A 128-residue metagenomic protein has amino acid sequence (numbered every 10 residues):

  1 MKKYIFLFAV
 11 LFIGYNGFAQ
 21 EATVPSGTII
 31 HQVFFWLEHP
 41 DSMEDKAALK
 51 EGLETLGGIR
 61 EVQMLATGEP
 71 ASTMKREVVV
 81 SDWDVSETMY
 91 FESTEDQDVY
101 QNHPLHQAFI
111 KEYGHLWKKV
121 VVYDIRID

Functional and structural regions predicted by a protein language model:
M1-K2, Y15, K118: Generic cytosolic/nucleocytoplasmic N-terminal low-complexity/intrinsically disordered segments
M1-Y4, Q20: Positively charged n-region of N-terminal signal peptides that target proteins for export
Y4-I13: Sec-dependent N-terminal signal peptides
I5, Q63-A66, V121: Residues embedded in well-ordered beta-strands within globular domains across many folds
L11, T67, V122-D124: A general secondary-structure boundary signal
L11-F12, L53, E69, P104 (+1 more regions): Alpha-helix boundary/capping residues
F18-V85, E92-D98, R126-D128: Short S/T/G/P-rich N-terminal loop/turn motif that feeds into the first structured element of a domain
S86-D128: Surface-exposed, polar helix/loop patches in the mature regions of secreted/periplasmic/lumenal proteins that form
